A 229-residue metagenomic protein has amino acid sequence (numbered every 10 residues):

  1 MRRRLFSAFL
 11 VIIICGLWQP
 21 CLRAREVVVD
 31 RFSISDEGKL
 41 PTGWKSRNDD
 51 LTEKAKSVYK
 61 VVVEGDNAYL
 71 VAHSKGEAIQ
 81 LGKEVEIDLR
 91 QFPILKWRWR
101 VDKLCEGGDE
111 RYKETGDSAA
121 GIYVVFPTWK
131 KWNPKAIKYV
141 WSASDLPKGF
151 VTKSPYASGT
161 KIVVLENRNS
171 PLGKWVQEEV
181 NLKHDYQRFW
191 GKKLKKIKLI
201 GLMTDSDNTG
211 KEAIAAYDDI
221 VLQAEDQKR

Functional and structural regions predicted by a protein language model:
A8-L17: Bacterial N-terminal signal peptides
A24-D50: Extracellular carbohydrate-recognition regions
F32, I200, D218-L222: Extracellular beta-strand elements of beta-rich domains used for carbohydrate recognition/degradation or cell-matrix
S57-I79: Short carbohydrate-recognition loop motifs
E84-L95, N169-L172: Extracellular/lumenal carbohydrate-interaction signature centered on repeated Trp-anchored short motifs
R98-L104, P127, K183-D185: Solvent-exposed strand-to-loop "edge" motifs in beta-rich extracellular domains
T115-G159: Extracellular/luminal beta-rich ligand-recognition and adhesion surfaces characterized by aromatic-Gly/Pro-enriched
D117-I122, S158-R168, L172-K211: Extracellular beta-strand ligand-recognition surfaces/modules
